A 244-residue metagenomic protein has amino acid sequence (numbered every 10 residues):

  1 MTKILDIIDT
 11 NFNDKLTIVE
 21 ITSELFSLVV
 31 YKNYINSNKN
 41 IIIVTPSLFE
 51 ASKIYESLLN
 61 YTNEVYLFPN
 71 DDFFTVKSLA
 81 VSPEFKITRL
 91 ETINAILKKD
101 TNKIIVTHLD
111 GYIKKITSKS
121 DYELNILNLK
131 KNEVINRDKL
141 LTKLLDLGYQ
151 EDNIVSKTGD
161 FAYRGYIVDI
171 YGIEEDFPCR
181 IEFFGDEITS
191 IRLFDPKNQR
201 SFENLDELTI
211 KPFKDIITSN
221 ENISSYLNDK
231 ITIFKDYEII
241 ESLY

Functional and structural regions predicted by a protein language model:
M1-Y244: ASCE RecA-like P-loop NTPase motor cores that couple ATP hydrolysis to mechanical translocation on nucleic acids
